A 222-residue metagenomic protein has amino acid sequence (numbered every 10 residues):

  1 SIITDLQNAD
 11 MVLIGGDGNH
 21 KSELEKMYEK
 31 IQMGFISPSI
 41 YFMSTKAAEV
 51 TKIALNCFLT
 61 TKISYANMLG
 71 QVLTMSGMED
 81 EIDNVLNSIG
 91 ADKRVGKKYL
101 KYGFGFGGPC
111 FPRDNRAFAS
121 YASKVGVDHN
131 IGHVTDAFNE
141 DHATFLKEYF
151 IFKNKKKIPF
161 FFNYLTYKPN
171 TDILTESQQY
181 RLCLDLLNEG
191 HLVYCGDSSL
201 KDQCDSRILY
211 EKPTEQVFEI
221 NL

Functional and structural regions predicted by a protein language model:
S1-L222: Structural/interface elements that position substrates and couple domains in central-metabolism enzymes
